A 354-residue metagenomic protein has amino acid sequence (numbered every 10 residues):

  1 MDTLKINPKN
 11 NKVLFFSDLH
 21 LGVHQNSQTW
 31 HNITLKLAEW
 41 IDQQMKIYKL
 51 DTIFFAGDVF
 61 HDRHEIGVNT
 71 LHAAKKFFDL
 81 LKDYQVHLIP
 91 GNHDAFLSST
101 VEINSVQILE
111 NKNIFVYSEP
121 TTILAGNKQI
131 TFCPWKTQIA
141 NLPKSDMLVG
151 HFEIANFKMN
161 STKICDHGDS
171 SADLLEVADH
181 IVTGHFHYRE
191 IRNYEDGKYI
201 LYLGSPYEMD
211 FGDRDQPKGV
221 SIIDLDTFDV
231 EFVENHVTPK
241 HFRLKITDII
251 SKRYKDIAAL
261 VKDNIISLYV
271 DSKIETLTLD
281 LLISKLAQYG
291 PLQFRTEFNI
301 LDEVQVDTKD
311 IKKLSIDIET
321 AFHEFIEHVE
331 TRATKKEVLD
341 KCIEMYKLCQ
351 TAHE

Functional and structural regions predicted by a protein language model:
D2, I6-P8, I47, L225-E354: Accessory, non-catalytic peripheral segments of nucleic-acid enzymes
I6-K12, L19, V23-T122, L174 (+1 more regions): Core catalytic region of metal-dependent phosphoesterases/phosphodiesterases, especially metallo-beta-lactamase-like
V13-F15, F54, F132, M147-H151 (+2 more regions): Structural motif
L14, Q129-T131, S221, K240 (+1 more regions): Conserved beta-strand elements of the Class I
D18, G57-D58, G91-N92, H151 (+2 more regions): Active-site glycine-centered loops adjacent to acidic/histidine catalytic or metal-binding residues that shape
A74, P90, D94-D173, K198-Y199 (+1 more regions): Conserved catalytic scaffold of divalent metal-dependent phosphoesterases
L80-D83, A172-V177, Y194-E195, L260-V261 (+1 more regions): Short, conserved loop/helix-junction motifs that constitute active-site signature segments in enzyme catalytic cores
S161-D229: Conserved beta-sheet core of the metallophosphoesterase superfamily
